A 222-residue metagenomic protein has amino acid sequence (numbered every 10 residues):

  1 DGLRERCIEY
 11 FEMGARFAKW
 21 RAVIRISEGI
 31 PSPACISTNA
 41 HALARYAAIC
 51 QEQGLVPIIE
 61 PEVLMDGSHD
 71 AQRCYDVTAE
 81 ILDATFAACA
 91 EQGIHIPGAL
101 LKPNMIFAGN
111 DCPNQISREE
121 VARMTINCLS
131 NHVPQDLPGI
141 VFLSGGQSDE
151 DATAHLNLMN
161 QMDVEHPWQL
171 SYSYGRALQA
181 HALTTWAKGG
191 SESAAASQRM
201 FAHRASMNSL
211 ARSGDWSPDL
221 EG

Functional and structural regions predicted by a protein language model:
D1-C7, P31-Y46, A79-E80: Glycine-rich anion/phosphate-binding loops
L3-G29: Long, hydrophobic/aromatic-enriched structural stretches that serve as scaffold segments
E12-R16, R45-I58, E80, A84-H95: Secondary-structure boundary elements
F17-A22, G54-L64, H95-N104: Short beta-strand segments at enzyme active-site cores
A22-C35, V63-H69, N110: Glycine-rich, proline-tolerant flexible connector loops at the mouths of alpha/beta enzymes
H69-G222: Active-site capping/gating regions of soluble enzymes
